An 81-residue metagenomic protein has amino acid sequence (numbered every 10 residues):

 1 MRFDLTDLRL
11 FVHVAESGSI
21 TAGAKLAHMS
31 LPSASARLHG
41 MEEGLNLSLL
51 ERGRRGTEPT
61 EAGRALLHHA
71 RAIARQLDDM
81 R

Functional and structural regions predicted by a protein language model:
D4-D7, L31, G63, A70: The N-cap/first-turn positions of alpha helices within or immediately adjacent to helix-turn-helix DNA-binding domains
L8, G44-L45, L66-R81: Alpha-helical linker/hinge and terminal dimerization helices associated with HTH transcriptional regulators
L8-A15, T60, L67: Hydrophobic residues on short alpha-helical segments
V12-L31: Short helix-boundary/capping micro-motifs
L26-A27, L38, L45, L66: Core residues of bacterial helix-turn-helix
E42-P59: A short LG(V/I)-centered, amphipathic sequence patch enriched for acidic residue(s) preceding the LG motif
